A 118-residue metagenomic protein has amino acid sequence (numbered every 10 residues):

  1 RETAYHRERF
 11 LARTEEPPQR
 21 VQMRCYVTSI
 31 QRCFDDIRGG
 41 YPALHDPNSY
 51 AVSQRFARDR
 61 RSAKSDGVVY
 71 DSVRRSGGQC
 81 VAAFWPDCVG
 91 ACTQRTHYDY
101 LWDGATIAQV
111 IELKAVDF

Functional and structural regions predicted by a protein language model:
R1: Active-site helix-to-loop segments that bind/position phosphate- or nucleotide-bearing substrates and donors across
A4-F118: Active-site and NAD+-binding cores of ADP-ribose-processing enzymes
